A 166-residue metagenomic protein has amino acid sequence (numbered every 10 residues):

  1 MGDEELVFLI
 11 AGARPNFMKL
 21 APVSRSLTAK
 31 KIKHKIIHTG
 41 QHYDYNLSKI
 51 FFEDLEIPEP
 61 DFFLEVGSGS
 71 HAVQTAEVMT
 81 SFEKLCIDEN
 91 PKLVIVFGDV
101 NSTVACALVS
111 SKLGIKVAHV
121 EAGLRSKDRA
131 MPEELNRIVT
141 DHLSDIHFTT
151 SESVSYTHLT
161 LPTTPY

Functional and structural regions predicted by a protein language model:
M1-Q41: N-terminal subdomain of nucleotide-sugar transferases
L6, K92-L93: Structural motif
I32-Q74: Conserved nucleotide-sugar phosphate-binding/catalytic loop shared by glycosyltransferases and other
H71-K92: An amphipathic, basic-hydrophobic alpha-helix
I95-K112: An aromatic- and histidine-rich active-site surface loop
I115-L159: Active-site-proximal region of nucleotide-activated glycan assembly enzymes, centered on histidine/acidic-rich loops
L161-Y166: Single conserved hydrophobic/aromatic residue that forms the stacking wall/gate of nucleotide- or nucleobase-binding
